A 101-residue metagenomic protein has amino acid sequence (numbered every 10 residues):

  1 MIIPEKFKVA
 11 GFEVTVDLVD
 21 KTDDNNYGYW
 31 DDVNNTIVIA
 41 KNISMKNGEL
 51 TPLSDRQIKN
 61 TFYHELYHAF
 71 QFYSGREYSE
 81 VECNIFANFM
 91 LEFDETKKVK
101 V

Functional and structural regions predicted by a protein language model:
E5-R56, A69-Y73, S79-V81, N88-F89: Active-site scaffold of zinc-dependent metalloenzymes
I39-I43, Y63, T96: Glycine-rich loops and low-complexity Gly/Arg-rich segments that provide flexible linkers or classic glycine-based
Q57-E65: Short alpha-helical catalytic segment bearing the HExxH-like zincin motif of zinc-dependent metalloproteases
E77-V101: C-terminal charged interaction modules
